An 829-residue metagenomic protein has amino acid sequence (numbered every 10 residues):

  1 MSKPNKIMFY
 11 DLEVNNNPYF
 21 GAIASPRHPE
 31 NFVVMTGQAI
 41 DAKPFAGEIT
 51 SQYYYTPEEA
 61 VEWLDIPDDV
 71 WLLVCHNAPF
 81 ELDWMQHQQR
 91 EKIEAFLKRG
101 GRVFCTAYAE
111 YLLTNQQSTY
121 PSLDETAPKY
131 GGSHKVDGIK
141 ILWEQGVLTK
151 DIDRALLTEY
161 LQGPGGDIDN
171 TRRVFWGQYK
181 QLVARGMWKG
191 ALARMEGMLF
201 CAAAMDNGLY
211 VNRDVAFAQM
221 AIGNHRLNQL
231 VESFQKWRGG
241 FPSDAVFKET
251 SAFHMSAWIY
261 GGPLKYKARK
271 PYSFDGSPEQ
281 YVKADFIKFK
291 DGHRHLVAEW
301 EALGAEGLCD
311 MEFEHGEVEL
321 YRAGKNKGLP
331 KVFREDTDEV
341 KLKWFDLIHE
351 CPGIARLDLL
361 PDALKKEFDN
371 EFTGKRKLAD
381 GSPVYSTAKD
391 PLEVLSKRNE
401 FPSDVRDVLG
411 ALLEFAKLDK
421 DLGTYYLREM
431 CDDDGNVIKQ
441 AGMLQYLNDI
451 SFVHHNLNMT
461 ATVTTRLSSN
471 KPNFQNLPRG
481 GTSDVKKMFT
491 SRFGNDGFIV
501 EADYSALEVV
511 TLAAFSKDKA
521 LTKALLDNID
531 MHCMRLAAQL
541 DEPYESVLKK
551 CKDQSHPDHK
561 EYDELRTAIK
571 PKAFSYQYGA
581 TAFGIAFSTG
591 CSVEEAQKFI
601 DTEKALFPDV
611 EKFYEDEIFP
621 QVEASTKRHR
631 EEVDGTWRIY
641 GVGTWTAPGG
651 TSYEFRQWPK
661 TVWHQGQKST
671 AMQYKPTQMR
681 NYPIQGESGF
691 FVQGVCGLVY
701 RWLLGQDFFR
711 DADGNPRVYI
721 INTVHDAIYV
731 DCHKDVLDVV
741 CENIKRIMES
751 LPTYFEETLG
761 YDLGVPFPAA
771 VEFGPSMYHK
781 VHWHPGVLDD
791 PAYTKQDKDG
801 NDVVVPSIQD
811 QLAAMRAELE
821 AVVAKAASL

Functional and structural regions predicted by a protein language model:
M1-K6, W63-P67, R479-F498, A712-D713: A short acidic-Thr-Gly-centered motif at the start of a beta-strand
S2-P18, H28-E30, Q38, W143-G480 (+8 more regions): Conserved "right-hand" nucleotidyltransferase catalytic core of DNA-directed polymerases
Y10, C75-H76, F104-A107, R492-L507 (+1 more regions): Conserved catalytic palm subdomain of right-hand nucleotidyl-transferase polymerases, strongest for RNA-directed enzymes
L12-F20, Y504-T511: Short acidic, Gly/Ser-rich segments with clustered Asp/Glu that frequently serve as metal-coordination loops in enzyme
N31, Q38, A42-L182, R535-C551: Active-site-proximal helix-loop-helix substrate-binding element of RNase H-like nuclease domains
R172, N207, A218-F253, E603-V622 (+2 more regions): Polymerase palm active-site segment centered on the conserved acidic dipeptide of motif C
D206, K327, N370-G374, D380-Y385 (+7 more regions): Conserved catalytic core of nucleic-acid polymerases
I450, H454-P557: Function-dense linear segments that define catalytic or interfacial modules in macromolecule-processing proteins
